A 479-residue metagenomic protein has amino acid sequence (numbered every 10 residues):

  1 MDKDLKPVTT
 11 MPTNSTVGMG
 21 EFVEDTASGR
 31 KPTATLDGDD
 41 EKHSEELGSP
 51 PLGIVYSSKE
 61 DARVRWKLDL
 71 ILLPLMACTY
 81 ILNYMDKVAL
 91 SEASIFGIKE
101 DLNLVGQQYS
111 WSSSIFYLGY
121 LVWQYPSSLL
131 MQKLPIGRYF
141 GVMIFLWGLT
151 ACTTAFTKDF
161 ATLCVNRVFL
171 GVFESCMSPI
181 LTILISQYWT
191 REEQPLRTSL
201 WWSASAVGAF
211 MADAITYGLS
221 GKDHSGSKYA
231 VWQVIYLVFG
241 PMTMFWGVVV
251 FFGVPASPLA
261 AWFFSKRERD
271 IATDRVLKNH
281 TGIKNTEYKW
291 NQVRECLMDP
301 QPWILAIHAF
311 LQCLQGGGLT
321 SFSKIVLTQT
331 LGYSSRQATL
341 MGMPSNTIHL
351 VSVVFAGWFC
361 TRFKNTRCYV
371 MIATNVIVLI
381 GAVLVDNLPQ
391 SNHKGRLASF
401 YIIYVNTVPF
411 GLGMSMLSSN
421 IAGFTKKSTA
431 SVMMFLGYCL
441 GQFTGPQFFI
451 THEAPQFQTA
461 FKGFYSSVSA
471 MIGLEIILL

Functional and structural regions predicted by a protein language model:
M1-W66, A256, A261-D270, D274-K289 (+1 more regions): Intrinsically disordered, low-complexity terminal tails of fungal membrane proteins
W66, R191-A206, F210, A214 (+3 more regions): Central mid-sequence intracellular linker of multi-pass
S91-E92, N291-W358, M414, T444-P446: Extracytoplasmic gate region of multi-pass secondary transporters
S91-W123: Extracellular/periplasmic helix-loop-helix junction of adjacent transmembrane segments in MFS-like secondary
L102-N103, P126, L134-P135, F156-T162 (+6 more regions): Helix-breaking motifs and short loop linkers at transmembrane-helix boundaries and internal kinks in secondary membrane
L121-A161: Conserved MFS/SLC helix-loop-helix module at the cytosolic interface between two early adjacent transmembrane helices
V122-P135, V351-T366: Helix-to-loop junctions at the C-terminal end of transmembrane segments in multipass secondary transporters
F363-G413: C-terminal transmembrane helical hairpin of 12-TM major facilitator-type secondary transporters
